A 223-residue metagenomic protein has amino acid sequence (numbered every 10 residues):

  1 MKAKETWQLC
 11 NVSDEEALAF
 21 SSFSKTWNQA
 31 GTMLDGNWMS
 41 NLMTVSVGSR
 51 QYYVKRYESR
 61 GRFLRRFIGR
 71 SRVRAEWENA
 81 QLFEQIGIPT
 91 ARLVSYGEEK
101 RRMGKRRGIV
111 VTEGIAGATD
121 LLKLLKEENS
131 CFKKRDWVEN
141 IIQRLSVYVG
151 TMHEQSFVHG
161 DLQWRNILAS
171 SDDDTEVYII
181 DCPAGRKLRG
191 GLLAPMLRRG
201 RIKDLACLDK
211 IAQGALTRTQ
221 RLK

Functional and structural regions predicted by a protein language model:
M1-L18, G61, A91: Broad phosphate/nucleotide-binding scaffolds in NTP-utilizing and phosphate-metabolizing enzymes
A19-L122, F132, G150, E154-Q155 (+1 more regions): Conserved ATP-binding subdomain of kinase catalytic cores across diverse folds
F63-F67, K123-E127, G190-A194: Short acidic, glycine/proline-rich loop/turn micro-motifs
E99-K100, A169-S171: Short, low-complexity Ser/Thr-rich regulatory SLiMs
G104-G108, S171-E176: A short, glycine/Asx- and small/polar-enriched loop/turn that sits immediately N-terminal to a beta-strand
L162-A169: Hydrophobic residue at the +6 position relative to the catalytic HRD Asp in the kinase catalytic loop
E176-K223: C-lobe/activation-segment region of protein kinase-like
